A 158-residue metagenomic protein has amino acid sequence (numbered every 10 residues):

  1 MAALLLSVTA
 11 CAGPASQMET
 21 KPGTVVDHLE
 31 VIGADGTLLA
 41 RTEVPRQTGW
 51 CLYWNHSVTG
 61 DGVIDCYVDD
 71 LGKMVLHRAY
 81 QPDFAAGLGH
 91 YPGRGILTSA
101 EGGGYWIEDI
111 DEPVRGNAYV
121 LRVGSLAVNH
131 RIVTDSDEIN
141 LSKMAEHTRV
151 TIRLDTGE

Functional and structural regions predicted by a protein language model:
M1-L4: Sec-dependent N-terminal signal peptides
A15-V26: Charge-biased, low-complexity intrinsically disordered regions
V25-P82: N-terminal secretory signal peptides
G36-R41, G60-G62, F84-A86, P113-N117 (+1 more regions): Short, surface-exposed beta-strand/loop "edge" segments at domain boundaries and coil↔beta transitions
R41, P45, D83, I110 (+1 more regions): A generic structural signal for ordered alpha-helices
W50, M74-H77, L88-E158: Mature, soluble, non-transmembrane domains
